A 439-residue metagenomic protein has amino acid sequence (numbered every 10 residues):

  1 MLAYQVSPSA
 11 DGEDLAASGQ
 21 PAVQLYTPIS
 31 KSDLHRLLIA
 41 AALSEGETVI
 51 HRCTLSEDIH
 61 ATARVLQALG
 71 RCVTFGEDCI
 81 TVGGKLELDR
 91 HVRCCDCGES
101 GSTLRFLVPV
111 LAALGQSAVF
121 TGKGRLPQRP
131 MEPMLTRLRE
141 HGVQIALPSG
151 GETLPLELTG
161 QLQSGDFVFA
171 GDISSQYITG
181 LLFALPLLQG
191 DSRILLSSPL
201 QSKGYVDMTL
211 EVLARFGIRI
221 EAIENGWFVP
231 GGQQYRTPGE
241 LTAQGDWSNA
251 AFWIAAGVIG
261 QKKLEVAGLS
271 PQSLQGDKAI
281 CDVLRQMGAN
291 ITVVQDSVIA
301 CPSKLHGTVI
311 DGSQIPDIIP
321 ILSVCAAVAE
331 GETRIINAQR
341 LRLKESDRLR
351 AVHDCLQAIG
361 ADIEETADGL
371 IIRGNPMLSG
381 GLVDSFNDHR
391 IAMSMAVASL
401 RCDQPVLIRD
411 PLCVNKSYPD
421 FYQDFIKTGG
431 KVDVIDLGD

Functional and structural regions predicted by a protein language model:
M1-D439: Short, structured segments at the rim of ligand-binding sites
